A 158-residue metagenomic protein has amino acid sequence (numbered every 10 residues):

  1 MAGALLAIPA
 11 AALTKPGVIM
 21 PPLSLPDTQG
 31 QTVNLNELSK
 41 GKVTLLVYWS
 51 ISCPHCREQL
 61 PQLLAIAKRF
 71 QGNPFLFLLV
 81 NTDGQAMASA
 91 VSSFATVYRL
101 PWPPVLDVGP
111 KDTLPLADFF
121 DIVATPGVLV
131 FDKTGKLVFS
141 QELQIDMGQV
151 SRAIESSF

Functional and structural regions predicted by a protein language model:
M1-A7: Bacterial N-terminal signal peptides
A10-N36, W102: N-terminal "domain-start" segment that seeds a small globular fold
I19, K42, V123-T125: Short, small/polar residue-rich loop motifs at catalytic or cofactor-binding pockets
N36-R57: Short active-site neighborhood of thiol/selenol oxidoreductases, capturing the structured segment around
K40-T44, N73-L76, L100-W102, K133: Loop/turn elements at helix/coil->beta-strand transitions in domains of secreted/extracellular proteins
R57-Y98, G109-L116: Structural microenvironment flanking redox-active thiols in thiol-disulfide oxidoreductases
Y98-L100, V108-E155: Thiol/disulfide oxidoreductase modules built on the thioredoxin-like
